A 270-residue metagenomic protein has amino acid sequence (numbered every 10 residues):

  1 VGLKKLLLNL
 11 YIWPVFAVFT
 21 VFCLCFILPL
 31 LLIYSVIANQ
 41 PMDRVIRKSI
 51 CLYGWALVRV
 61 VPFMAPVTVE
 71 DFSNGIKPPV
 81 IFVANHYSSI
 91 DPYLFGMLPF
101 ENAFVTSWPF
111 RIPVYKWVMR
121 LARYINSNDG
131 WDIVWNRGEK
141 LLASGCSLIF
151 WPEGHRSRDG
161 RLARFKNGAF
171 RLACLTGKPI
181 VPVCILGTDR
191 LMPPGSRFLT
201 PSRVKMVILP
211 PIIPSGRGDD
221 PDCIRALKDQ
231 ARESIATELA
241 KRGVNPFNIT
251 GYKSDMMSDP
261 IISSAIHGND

Functional and structural regions predicted by a protein language model:
V1-I81: Membrane-anchoring hydrophobic helices of lipid-metabolizing enzymes
L3-L6, W135-D270: Non-catalytic C-terminal accessory region of glycerolipid acyltransferases and related lyso-lipid remodeling enzymes
L31-S49, K77-G130: Catalytic core of membrane glycerolipid acyltransferases/transacylases, capturing the structured, soluble-facing
V58, F100, R232-A236: Generic solvent-exposed, charged/amphipathic alpha-helical segments that serve as macromolecular interface scaffolds
V58, F95, Y115, G138-E139 (+1 more regions): Short amphipathic alpha-helical segments and helix-helix/interface helices
P62-E70, D129-D132, T188-R190: Short gly/ser/thr-rich secondary-structure transition/capping motifs
N74-I76, F110, W131, G187 (+1 more regions): Residue-level detector of flexible, active-site-proximal loop/helix-junction positions within diverse enzyme catalytic
